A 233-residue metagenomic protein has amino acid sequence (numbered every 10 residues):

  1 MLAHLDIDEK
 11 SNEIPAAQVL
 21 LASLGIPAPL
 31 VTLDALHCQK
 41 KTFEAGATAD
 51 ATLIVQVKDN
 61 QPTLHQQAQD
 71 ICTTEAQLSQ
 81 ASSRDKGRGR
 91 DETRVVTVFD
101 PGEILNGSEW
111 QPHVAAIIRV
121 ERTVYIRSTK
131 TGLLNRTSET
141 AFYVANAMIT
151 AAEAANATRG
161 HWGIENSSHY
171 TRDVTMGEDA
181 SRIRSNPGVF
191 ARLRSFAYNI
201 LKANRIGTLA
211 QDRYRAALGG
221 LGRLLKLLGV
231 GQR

Functional and structural regions predicted by a protein language model:
M1-P29: Electropositive, glycine- and tryptophan-enriched low-complexity nucleic-acid-binding patches
D6-I7, L36, K58-N60: Short, ordered loop/turn segments at secondary-structure junctions
I14, Q39-F43: Short, well-ordered alpha-helical microsegments
A17, L30-C38, L53, Y143 (+2 more regions): Short, conserved catalytic/metal-binding motifs centered on acidic residues
F43-A51: Short, surface-exposed basic-aromatic patches at helix termini and helix-loop junctions that form
T52-G160: An anionic, glycine-rich sequence signature occurring as long contiguous blocks
M148-R182: Short amphipathic alpha-helical "interface-anchor" segments enriched in bulky aromatics
T171-R233: A short, flexible helix-boundary coil/loop motif
